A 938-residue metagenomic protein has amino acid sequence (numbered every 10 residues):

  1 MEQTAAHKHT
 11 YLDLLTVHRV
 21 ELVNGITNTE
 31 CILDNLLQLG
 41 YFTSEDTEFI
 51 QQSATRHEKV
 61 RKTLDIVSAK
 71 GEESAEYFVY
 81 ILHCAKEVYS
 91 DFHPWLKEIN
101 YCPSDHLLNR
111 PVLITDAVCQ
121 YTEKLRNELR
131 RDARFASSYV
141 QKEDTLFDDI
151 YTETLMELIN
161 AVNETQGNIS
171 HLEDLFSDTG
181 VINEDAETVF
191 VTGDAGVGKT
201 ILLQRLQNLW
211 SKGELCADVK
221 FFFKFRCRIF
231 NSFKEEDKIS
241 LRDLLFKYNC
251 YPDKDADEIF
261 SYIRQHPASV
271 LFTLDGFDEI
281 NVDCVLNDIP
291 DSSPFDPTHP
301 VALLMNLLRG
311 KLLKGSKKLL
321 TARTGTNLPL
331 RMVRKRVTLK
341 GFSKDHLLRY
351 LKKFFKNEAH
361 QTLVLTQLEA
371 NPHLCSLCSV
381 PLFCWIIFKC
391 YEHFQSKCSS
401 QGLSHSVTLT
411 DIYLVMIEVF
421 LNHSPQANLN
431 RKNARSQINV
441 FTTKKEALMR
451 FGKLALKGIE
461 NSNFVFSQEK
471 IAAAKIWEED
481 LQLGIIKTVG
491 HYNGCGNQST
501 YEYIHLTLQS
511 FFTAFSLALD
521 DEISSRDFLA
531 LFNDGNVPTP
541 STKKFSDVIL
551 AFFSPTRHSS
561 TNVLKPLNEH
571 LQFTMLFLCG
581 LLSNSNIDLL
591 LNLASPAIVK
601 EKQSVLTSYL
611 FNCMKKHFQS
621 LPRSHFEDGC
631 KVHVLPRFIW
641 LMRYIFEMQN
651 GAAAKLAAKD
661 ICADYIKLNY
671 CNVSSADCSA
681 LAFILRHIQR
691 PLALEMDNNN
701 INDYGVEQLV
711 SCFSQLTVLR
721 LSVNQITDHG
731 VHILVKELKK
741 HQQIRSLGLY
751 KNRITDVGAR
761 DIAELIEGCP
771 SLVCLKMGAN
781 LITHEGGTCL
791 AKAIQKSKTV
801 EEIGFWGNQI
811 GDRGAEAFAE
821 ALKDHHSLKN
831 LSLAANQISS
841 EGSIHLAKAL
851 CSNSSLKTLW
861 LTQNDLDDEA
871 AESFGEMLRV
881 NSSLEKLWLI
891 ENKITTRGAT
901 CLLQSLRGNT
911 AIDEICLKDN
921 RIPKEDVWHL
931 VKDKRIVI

Functional and structural regions predicted by a protein language model:
M1-L36, S44-E45, A54-V112, Y644-M648: Death-fold interaction domains
E2, Y101-F233, D237-S240, F246-L271 (+12 more regions): Leucine-enriched alpha-helical scaffold segments used for protein-protein interaction
T29-G40, Y139-V140, E214: Short aromatic-glycine motifs in intrinsically disordered, low-complexity regions
N35-T47, Q437-K445: Short, mixed-charge amphipathic alpha-helical segments
L36, G40-T43, G71, N281 (+2 more regions): Short amphipathic alpha-helical segments enriched in hydrophobics
I387-F388: Active-site nucleophile-adjacent alpha helix/oxyanion-hole segment immediately C-terminal to the catalytic cysteine
